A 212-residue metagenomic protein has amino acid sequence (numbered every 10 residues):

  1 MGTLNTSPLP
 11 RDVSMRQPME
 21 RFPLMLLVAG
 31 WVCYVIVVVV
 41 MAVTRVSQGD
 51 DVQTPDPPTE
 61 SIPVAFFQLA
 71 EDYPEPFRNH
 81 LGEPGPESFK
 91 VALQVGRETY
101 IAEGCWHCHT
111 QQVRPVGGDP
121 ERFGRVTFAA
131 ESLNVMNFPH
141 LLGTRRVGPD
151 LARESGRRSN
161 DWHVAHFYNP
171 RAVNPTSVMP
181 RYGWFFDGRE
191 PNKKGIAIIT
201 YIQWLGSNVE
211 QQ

Functional and structural regions predicted by a protein language model:
M1-M25: N-terminal positive-inside, membrane-proximal cytosolic segments immediately preceding the first
P18-V43, N160-Q212: C-terminal capping alpha-helices of c-type cytochrome domains
T44-A65: Alpha-helical transmembrane signal-anchor/signal-peptide segments
A65-I101, V113-G118, Q212: Electrostatic cytochrome c docking/interface patches
F77, F89, R97, Q112-A165 (+1 more regions): Gly/Gly-Pro-rich "capping" loops immediately C-terminal to redox-active cysteine motifs in periplasmic/lumenal
G96, A102-Q112, H163, M179 (+1 more regions): The canonical Cys-X-X-Cys-His
G104, V113-V116, R171, G206: Residue-level detector of secondary-structure transition/capping positions
